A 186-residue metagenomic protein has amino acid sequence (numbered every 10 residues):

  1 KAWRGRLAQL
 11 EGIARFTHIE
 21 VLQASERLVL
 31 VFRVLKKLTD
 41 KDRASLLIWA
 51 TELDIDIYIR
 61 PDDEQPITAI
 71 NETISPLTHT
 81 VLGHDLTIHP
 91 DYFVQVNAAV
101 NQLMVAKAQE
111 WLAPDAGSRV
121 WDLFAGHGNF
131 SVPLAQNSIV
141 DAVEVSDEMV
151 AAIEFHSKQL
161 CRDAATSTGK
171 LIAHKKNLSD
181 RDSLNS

Functional and structural regions predicted by a protein language model:
K1-F16, Q23-R27: Extended interfacial segments that mediate partner engagement and assembly in macromolecular machines
T17-H18, I74: Short glycine-rich, acidic/polar surface loops and turns
E20-L22, T80: Well-ordered beta-strand positions
L28-L30, S138: Short amphipathic alpha-helical segments
L30-V31, P61: Accessory substrate-recognition/RNA-binding modules or partner subunits associated with SAM-dependent
F32-K36: Short beta-strand-to-loop capping motifs
K37-S186: Rossmann-like S-adenosyl-L-methionine
